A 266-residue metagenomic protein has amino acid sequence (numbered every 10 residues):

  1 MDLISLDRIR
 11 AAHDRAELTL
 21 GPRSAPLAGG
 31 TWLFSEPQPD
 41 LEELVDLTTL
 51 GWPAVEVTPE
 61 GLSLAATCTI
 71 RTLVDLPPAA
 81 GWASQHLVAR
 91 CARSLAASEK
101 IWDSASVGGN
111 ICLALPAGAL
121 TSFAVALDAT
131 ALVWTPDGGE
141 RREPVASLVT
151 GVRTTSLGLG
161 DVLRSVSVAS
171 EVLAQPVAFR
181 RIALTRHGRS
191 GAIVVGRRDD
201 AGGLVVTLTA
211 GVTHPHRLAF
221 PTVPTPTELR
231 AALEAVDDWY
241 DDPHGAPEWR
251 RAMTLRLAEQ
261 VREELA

Functional and structural regions predicted by a protein language model:
M1-A266: C-terminal structural segment of proteins
